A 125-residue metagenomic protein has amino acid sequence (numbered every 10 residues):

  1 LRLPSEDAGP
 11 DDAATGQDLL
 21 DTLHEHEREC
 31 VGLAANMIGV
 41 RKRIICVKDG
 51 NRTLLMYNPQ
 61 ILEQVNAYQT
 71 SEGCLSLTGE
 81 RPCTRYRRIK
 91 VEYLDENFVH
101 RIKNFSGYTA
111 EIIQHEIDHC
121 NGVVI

Functional and structural regions predicted by a protein language model:
L1-I125: Positively charged
